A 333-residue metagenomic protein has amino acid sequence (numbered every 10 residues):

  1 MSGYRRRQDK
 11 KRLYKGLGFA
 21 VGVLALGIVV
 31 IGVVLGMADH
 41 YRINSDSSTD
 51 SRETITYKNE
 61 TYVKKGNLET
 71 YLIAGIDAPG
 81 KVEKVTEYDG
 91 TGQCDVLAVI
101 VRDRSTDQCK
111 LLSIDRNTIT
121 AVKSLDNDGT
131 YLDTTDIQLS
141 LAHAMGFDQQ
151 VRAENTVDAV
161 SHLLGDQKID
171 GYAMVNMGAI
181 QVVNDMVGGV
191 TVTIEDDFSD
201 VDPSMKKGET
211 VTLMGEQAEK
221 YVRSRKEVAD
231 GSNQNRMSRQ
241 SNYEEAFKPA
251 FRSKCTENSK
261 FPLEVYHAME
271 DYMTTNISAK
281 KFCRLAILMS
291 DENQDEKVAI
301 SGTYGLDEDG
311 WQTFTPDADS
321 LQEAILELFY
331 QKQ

Functional and structural regions predicted by a protein language model:
S2-G22, I31-Q333: Non-catalytic, solvent-exposed segments at the cell envelope interface
